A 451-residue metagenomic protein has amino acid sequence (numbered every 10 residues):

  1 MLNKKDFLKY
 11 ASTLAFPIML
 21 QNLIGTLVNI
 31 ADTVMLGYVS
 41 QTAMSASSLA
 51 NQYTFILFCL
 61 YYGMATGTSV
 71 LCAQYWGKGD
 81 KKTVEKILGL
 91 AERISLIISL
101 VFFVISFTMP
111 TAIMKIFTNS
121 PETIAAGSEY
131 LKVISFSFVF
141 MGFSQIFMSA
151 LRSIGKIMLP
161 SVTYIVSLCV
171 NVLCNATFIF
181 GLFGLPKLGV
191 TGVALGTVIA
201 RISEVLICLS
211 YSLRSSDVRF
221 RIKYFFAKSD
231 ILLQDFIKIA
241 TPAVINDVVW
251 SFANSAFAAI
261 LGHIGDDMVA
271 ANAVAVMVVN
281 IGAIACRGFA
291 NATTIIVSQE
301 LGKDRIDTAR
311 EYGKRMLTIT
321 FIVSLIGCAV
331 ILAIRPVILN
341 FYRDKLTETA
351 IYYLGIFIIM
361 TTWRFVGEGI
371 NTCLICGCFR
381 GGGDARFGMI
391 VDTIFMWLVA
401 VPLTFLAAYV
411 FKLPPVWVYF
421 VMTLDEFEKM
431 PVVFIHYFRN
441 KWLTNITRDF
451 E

Functional and structural regions predicted by a protein language model:
M1-A15, C72-S137, L185-T241, V297-R364 (+1 more regions): Short alpha-helical transmembrane segments in multi-pass integral membrane proteins
T13-D32, V133, S144, S167 (+5 more regions): Transmembrane helical elements of multi-pass membrane transporters/channels
I18, N22, T33-V34, V70 (+16 more regions): Transmembrane alpha-helix boundary and packing residues in multipass membrane permease domains and related
M19, L23, L27, A31 (+18 more regions): Generic alpha-helical transmembrane segments of integral inner-membrane proteins, especially permease/transport modules
L23, L27-S45, M114-P121, T177-L188 (+4 more regions): Helix-terminus/linker motif at the lipid-water interface of multi-pass membrane proteins
Q41-Q52, G127, L131, D266-I281 (+2 more regions): Small-residue hotspots at the loop-to-helix junctions and early N-terminal turns of transmembrane alpha-helices
M44-F107, M141-P160, A258, A271-R335 (+1 more regions): Small-residue-rich hydrophobic transmembrane alpha-helices
A65, I134-S153, P160-L168, V193-C208 (+5 more regions): Short runs within selected transmembrane alpha-helices of multi-pass transporters and secretion channels
